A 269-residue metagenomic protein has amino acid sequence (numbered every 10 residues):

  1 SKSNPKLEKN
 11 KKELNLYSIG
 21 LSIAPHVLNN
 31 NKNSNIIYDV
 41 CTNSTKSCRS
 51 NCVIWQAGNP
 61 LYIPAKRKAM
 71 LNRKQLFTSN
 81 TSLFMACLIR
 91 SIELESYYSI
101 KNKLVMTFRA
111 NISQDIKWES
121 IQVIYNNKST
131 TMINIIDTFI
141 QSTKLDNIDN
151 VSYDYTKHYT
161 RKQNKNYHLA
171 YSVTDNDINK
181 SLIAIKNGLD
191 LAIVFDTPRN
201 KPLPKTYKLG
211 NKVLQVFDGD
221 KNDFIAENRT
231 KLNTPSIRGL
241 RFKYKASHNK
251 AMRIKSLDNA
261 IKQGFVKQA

Functional and structural regions predicted by a protein language model:
S1-A269: Class I S-adenosyl-L-methionine
